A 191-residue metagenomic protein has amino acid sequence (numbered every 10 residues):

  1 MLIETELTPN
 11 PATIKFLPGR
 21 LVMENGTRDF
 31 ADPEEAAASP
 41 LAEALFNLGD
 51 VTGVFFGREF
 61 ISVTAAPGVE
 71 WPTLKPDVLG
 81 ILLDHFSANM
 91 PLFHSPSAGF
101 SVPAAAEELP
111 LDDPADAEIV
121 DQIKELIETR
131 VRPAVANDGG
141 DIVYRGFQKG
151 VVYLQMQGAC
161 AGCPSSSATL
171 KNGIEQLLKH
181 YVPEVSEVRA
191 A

Functional and structural regions predicted by a protein language model:
M1-A191: Domain-level signature for proteins that mediate thiol-based redox and metal-cofactor handling
